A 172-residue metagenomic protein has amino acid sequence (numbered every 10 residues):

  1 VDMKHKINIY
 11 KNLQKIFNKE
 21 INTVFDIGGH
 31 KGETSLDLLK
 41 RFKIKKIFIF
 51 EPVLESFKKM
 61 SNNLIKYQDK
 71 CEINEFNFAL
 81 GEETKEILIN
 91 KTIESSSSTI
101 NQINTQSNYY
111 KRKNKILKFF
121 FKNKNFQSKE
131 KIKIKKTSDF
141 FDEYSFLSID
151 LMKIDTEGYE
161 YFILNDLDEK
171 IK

Functional and structural regions predicted by a protein language model:
V1-K172: Phosphate/nucleotide-binding beta-alpha loop and adjacent structural elements of enzyme active sites
